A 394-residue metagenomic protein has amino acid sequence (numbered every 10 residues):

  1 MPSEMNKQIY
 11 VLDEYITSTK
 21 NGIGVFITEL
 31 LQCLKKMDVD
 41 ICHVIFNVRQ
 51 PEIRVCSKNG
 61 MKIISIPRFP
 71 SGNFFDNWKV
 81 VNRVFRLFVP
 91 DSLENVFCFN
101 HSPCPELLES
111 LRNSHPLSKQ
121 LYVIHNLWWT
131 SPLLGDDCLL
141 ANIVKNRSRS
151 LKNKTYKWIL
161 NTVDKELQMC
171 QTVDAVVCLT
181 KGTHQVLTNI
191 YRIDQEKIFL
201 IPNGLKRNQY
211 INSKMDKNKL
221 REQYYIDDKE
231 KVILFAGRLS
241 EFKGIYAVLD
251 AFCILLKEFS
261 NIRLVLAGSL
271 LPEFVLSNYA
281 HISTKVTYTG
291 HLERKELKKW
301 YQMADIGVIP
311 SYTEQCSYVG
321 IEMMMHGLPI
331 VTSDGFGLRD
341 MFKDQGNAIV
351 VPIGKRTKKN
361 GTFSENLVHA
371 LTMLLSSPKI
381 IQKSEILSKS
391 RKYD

Functional and structural regions predicted by a protein language model:
G22, T362, S376-D394: A charged, aromatic-enriched C-terminal amphipathic alpha-helix characteristic of glycosyltransferases across folds
W128, I143-V176: Membrane-proximal helix-turn-helix segments that form the acceptor-binding/catalytic region of lipid-linked
V177, D227-K243, L249-F252: Conserved donor-binding/catalytic core segment of Leloir-type glycosyltransferases
G182, G204: Carbohydrate-associated surface elements
L205, A236, L249, R263-L276: Glycosyltransferase donor-sugar binding loop
V275-K298: Nucleotide-activated donor-binding/catalytic signature segment of Leloir-type glycosyltransferases, i.e., the conserved
Y312: Aromatic "clamp/platform" in nucleotide-sugar-dependent glycosyltransferases that forms part of the donor/acceptor
P329-T332, R339-F342: Short hydrophobic beta-strand element within catalytic cores of glycosyltransferases and related nucleotide-activated
